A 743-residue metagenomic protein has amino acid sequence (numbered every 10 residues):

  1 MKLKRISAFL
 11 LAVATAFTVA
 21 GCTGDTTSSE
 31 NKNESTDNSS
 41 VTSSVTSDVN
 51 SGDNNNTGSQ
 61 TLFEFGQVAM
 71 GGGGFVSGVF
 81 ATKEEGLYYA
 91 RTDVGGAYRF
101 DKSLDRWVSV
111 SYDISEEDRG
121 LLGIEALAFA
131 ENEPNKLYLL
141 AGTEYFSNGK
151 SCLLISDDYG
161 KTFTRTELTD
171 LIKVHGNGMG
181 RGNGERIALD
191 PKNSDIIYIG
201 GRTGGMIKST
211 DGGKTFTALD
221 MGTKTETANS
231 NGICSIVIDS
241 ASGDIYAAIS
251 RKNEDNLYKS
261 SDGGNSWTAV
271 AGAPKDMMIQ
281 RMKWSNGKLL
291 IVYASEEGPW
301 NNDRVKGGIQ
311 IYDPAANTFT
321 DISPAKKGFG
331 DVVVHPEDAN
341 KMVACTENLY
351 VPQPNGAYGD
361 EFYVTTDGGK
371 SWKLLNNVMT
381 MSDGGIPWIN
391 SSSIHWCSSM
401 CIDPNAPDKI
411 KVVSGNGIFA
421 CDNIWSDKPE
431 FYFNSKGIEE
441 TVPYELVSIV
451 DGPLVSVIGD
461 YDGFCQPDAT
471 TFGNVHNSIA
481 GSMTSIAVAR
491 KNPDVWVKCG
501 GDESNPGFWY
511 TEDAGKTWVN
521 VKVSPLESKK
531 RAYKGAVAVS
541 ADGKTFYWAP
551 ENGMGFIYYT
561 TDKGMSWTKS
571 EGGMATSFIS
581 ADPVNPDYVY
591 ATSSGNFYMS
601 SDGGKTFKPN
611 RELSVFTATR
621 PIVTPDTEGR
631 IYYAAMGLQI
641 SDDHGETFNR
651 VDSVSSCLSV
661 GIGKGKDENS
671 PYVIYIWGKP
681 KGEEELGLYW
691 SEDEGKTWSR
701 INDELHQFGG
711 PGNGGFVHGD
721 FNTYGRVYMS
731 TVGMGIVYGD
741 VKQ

Functional and structural regions predicted by a protein language model:
K2-R5, F9, A20-E34, S47-Q743: Extracellular glycan-interacting surfaces
